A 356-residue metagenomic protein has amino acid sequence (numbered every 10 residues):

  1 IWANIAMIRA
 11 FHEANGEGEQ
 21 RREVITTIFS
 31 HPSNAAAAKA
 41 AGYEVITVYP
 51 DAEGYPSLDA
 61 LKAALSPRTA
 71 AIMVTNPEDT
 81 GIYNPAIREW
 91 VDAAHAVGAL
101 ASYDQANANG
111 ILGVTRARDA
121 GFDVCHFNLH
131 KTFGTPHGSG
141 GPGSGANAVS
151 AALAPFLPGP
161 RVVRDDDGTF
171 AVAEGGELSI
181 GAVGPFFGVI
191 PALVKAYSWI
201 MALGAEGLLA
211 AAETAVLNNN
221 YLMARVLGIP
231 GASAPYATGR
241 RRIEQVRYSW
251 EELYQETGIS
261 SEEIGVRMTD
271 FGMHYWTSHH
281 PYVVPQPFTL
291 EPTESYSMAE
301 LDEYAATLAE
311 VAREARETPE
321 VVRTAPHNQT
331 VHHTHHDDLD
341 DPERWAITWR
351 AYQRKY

Functional and structural regions predicted by a protein language model:
I1-D167, L178, G258-I259, P285-Q286: Conserved PLP-enzyme active-site core in the AAT-like
A6-A10, Y197-A202: Short glycine/serine- and small hydrophobic-enriched flexible loop segments
G16, T115, D165-V183, L193 (+1 more regions): Non-catalytic terminal extensions of PLP-dependent enzymes
F29-H31, V189, P281: Short glycine-enriched loops at secondary-structure junctions
N76-T80, P185, A212: Short acidic-aromatic active-site loops that bind/stabilize oxyanions
G141, G188-K195: Catalytic-loop motifs flanking and including active-site residues across diverse enzymes
